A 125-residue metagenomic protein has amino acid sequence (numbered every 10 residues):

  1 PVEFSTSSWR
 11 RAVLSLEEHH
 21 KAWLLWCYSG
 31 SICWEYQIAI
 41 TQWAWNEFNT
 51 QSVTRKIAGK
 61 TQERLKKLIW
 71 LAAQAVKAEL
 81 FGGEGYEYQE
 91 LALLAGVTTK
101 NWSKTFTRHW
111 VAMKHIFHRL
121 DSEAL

Functional and structural regions predicted by a protein language model:
P1-S52, K56-T61, L80-L125: N-terminal interaction/assembly modules
L14-K21, K66-Q74: Short helix-coil-helix linker/hinge
